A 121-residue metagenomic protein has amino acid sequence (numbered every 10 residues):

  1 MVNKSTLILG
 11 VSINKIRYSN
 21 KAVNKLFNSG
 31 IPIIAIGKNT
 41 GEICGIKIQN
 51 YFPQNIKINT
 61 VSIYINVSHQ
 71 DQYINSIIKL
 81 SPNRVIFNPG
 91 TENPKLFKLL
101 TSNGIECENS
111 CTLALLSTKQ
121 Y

Functional and structural regions predicted by a protein language model:
M1-S62, V67, D71-Y121: Structural/interface elements that position substrates and couple domains in central-metabolism enzymes
